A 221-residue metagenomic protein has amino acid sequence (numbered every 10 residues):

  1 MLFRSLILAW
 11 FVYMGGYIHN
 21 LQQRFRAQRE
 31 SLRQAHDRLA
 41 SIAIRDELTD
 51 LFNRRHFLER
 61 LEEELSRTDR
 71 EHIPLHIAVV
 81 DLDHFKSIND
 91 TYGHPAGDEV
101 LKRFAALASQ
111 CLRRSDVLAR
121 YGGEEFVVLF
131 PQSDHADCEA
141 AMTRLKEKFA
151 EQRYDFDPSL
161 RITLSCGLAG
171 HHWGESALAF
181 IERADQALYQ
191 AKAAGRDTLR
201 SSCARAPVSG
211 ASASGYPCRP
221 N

Functional and structural regions predicted by a protein language model:
I7-E47, R55-S66, D116-V117, L129: Signal-transducing coiled-coil linker helices
A40-E59, V80-H94, K102: Conserved nucleotide-binding and Mg2+-coordinating catalytic segments in signaling enzymes
R60, A96-V117, E125: Active-site-proximal alpha-helical element of nucleotidyl cyclase-like catalytic domains and analogous helices
R60-Y92, A108, A119: Active-site-proximal structural segments of metal-dependent nucleotidyl cyclase/transferase enzymes
F85, F104, L118-Y121, F126 (+3 more regions): Hydrophobic framework residues that shape the active-site pocket of cyclic nucleotide turnover catalytic cores
R120, C138, F149-L164: Catalytic core regions of nucleotide second-messenger enzymes
H135, E139-T143, G170-N221: Catalytic-core segments of nucleotide cyclases and related cyclic-nucleotide turnover enzymes
